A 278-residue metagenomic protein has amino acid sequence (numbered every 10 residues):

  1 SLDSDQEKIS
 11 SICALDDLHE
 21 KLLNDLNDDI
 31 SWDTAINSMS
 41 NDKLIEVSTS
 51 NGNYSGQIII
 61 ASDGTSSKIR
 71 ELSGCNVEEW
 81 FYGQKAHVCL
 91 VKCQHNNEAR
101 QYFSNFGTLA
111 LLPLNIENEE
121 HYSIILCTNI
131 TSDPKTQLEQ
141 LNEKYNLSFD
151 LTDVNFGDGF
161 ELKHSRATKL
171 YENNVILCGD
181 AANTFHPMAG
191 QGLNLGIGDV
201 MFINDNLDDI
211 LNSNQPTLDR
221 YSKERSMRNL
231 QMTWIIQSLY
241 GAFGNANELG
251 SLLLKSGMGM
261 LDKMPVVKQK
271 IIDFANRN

Functional and structural regions predicted by a protein language model:
S1-L72, E79-V88: Conserved N-terminal helical subregion
I12-D16, I197, N247: Short, solvent-exposed loop/helix junctions and linker helices that flank or host conserved functional motifs
L15-H19, L23, Q84, L138 (+6 more regions): A general structural signal for well-ordered alpha-helical segments in protein cores
S38-M39, L111-P113, L170: A structural signal for short hydrophobic beta-strand segments in well-ordered beta-sheet cores
S55, I59-L162: Conserved FAD-binding catalytic core of PHBH/FMO-like flavoproteins
S132-Q215: FAD/FMN-dependent oxidoreductases across multiple families
D205-N278: C-terminal helical "tail/cap" subdomain of flavin- and related membrane-associated enzymes
